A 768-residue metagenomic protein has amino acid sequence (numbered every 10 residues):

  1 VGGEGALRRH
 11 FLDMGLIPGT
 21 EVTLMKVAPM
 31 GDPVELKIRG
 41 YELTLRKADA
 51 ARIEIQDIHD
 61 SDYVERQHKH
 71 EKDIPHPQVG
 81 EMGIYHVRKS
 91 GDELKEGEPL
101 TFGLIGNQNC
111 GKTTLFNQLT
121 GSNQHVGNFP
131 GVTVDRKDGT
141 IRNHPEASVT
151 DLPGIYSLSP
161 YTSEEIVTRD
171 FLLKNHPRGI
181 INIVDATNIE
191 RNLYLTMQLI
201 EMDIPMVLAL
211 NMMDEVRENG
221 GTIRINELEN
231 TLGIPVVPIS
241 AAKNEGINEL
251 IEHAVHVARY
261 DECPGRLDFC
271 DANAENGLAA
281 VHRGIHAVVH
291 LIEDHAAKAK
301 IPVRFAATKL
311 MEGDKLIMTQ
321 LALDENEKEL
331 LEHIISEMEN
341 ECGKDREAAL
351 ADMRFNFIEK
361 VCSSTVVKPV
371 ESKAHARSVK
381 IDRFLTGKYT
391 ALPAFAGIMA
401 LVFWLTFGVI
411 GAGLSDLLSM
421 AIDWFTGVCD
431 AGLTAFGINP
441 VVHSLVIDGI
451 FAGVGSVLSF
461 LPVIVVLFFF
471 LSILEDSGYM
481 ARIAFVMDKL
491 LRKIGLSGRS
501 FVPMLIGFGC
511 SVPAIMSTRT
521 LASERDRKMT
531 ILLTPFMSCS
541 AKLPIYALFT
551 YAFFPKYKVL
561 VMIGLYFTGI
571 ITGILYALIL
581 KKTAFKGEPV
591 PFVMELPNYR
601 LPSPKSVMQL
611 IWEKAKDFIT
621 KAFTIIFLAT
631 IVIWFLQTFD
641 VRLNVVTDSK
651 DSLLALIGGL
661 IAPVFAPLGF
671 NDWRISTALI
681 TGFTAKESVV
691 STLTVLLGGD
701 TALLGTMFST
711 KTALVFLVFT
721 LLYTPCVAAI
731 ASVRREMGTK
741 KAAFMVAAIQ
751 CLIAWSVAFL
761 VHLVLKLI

Functional and structural regions predicted by a protein language model:
H76-S157, N175: Conserved G1/Walker A P-loop phosphate-binding module
I141-H144, V167-V236, I545-Y546, T550-A552: Conserved C-terminal guanine-recognition region of P-loop GTPase G domains, centered on the G4
V207, R217-V370: Alpha-helical transmembrane helix bundles of large polytopic membrane transport and channel proteins
E341, A348-A349, K368, A412-I450 (+3 more regions): Extended, low-charge hydrophobic alpha-helical regions
L385-F485: Core alpha-helical transmembrane segments of integral membrane proteins
A394-L405, L467-S472, T550-A552, L565-I579 (+3 more regions): Hydrophobic core segments of alpha-helical transmembrane domains in multi-pass membrane transport and ion-translocation
M420, W424-V428, A481-S511, K586-L610 (+1 more regions): Juxtamembrane inter-helical linkers in multi-pass membrane proteins
S540-I563, A728-T739, A758-I768: Transmembrane helix-loop junctions at the membrane interface of multipass transporters and ion channels
